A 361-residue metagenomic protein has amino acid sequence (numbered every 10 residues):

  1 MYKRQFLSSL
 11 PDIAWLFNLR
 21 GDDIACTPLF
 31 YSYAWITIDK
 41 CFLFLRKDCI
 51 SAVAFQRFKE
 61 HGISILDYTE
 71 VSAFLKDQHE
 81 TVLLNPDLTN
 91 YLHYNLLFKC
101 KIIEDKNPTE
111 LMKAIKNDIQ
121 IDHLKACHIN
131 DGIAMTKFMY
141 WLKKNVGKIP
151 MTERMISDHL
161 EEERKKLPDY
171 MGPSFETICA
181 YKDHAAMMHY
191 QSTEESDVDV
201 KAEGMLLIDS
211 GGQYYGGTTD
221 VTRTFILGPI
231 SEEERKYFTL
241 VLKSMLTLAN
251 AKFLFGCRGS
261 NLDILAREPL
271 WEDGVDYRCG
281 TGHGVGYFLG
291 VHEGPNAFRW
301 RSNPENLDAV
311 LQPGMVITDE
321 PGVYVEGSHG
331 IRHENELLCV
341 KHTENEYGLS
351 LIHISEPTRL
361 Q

Functional and structural regions predicted by a protein language model:
K3-S355, R359-Q361: Active-site neighborhoods and metal-handling regions in enzymes and metal-associated proteins
